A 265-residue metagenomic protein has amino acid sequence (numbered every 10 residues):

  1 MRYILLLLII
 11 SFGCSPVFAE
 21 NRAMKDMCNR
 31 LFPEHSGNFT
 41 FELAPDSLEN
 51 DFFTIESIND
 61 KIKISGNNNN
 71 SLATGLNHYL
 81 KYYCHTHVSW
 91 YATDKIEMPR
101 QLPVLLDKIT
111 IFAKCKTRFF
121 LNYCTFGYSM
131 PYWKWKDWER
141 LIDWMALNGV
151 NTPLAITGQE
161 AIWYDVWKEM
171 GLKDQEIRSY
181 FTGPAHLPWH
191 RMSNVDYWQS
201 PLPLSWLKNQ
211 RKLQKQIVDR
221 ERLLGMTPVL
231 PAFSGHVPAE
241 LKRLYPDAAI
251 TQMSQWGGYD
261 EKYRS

Functional and structural regions predicted by a protein language model:
M1-N21: Bacterial Sec-dependent N-terminal signal peptides
E20-A23, D137: Short amphipathic alpha-helical segments
M24-S36: Mature N-terminal segment immediately following signal peptide/propeptide cleavage in secreted/periplasmic
H35, E42-E49, T54-S65, N69-N70 (+5 more regions): Aromatic-lined carbohydrate-binding surfaces of glycoside hydrolases
T86-W90: Conserved short beta-strand edge segments in small beta-sheet-based binding/regulatory domains
E97-Q101: Compact, glycine/acidic-enriched structural inserts
